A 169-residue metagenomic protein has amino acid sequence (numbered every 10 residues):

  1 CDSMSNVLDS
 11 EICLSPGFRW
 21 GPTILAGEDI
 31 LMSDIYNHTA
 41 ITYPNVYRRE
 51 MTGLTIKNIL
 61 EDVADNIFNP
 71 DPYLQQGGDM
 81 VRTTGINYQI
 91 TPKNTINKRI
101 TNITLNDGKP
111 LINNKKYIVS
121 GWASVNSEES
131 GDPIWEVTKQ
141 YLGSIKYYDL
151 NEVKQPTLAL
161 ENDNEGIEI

Functional and structural regions predicted by a protein language model:
C1-I169: Catalytic centers of hydrolytic enzymes
